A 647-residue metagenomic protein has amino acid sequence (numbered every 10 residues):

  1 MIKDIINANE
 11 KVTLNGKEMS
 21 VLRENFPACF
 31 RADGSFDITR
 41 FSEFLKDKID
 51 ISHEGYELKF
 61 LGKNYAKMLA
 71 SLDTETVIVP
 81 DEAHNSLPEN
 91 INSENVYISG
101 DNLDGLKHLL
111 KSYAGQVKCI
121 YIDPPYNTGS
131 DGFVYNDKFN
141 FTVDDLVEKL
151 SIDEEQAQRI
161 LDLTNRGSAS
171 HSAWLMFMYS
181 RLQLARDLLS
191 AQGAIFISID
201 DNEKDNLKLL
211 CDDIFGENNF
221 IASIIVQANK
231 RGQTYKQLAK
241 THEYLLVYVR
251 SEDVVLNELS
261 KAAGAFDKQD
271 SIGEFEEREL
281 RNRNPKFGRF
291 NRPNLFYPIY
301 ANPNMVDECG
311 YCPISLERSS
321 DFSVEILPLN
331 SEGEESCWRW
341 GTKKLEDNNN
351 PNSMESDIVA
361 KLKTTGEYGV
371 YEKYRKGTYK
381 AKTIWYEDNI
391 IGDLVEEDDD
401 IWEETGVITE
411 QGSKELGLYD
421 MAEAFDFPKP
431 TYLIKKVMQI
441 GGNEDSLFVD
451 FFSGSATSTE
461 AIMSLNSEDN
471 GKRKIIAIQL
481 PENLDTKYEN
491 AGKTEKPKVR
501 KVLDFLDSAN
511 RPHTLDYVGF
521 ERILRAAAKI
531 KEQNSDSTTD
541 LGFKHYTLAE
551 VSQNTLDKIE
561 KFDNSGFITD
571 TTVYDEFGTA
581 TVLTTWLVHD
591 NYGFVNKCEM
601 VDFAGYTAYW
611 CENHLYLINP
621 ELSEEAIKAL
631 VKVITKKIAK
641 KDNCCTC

Functional and structural regions predicted by a protein language model:
M1-T39: N-terminal low-complexity, Ser/Thr- and acidic-residue-enriched intrinsically disordered segments
R31-L447, D469, L480-Y488: Class I S-adenosyl-L-methionine
I122, D445-L465: A phosphate-binding catalytic loop at a beta-strand-loop-alpha-helix junction that coordinates phosphoryl groups
Q158-S168, A173, A222-V226, G232-A239 (+2 more regions): Cysteine-dependent PTP/DSP-like catalytic domain, specifically the C-terminal lobe
M178, S458, G519: Aromatic/hydrophobic pocket-lining residues that form the small-molecule binding cavity in soluble enzyme cores
Y574-D590, V595, C647: Glycine- and aromatic-enriched alpha-helical transmembrane segments of multi-pass membrane proteins
G578, H589, T607-N613, L617-C647: Long, compositionally biased intrinsically disordered regions
H589-A608: Conserved helicase/translocase motor-coupling segment
